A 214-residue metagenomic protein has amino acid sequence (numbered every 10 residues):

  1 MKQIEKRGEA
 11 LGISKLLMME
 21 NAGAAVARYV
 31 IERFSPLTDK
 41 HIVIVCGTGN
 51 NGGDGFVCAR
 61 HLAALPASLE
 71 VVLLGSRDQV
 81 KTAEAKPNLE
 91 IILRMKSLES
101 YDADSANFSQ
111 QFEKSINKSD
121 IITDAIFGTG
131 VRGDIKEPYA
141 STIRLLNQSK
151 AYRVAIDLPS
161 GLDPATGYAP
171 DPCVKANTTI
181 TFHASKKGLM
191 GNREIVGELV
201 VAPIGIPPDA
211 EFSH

Functional and structural regions predicted by a protein language model:
M1-I122, F127, R132-E137, K187: A cross-family phosphate/adenosyl-ligand binding-site feature
S119-H214: YjeF_N-associated NAD(P)HX repair module
